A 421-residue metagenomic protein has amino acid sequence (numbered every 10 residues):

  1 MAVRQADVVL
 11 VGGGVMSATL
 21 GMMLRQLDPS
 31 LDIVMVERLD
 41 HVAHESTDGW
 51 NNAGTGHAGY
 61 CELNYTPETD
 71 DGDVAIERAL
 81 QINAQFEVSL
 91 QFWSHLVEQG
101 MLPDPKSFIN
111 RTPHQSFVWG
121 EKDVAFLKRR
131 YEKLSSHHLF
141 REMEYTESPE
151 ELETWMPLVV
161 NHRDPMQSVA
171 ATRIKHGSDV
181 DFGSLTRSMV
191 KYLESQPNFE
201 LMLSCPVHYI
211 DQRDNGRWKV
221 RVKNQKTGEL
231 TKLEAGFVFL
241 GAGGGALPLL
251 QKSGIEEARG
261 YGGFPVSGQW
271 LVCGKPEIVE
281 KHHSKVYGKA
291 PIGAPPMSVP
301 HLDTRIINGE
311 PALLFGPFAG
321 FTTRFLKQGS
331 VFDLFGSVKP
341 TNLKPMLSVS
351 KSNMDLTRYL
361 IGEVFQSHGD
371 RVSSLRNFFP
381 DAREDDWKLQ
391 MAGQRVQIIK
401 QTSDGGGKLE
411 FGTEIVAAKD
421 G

Functional and structural regions predicted by a protein language model:
A2-M16, V34: Beta1/beta-strand and adjacent pyrophosphate-binding region of the FAD-binding site in flavoprotein oxidoreductases
R4-A6, K226-F237: Core beta-strand elements of the Rossmann-like FAD/NAD(P) dinucleotide-binding domain in flavoenzyme oxidoreductases
R25-G49: Glycine-rich FAD pyrophosphate-binding loop
G54-T154, A312, R324, S330-D333: Dinucleotide-binding Rossmann-like beta1-alpha1 core, especially the glycine-rich loop that anchors the ADP
P103-T112, S116-K191, S195-Q196, E200-M202 (+2 more regions): Flavin (FAD/FMN) cofactor-binding and adjacent substrate-gating region of FAD-dependent oxidoreductase domains
T146-P157, P265-V266, G274-P276, L347-G421: Flavin (FAD/FMN) cofactor-binding core of flavoprotein oxidoreductases
L240-I255: Flavin (primarily FAD) binding-site architecture
H283-Q394: Active-site lid/adjacent beta-loop-alpha segment flanking the redox-cofactor pocket in flavoenzymes
